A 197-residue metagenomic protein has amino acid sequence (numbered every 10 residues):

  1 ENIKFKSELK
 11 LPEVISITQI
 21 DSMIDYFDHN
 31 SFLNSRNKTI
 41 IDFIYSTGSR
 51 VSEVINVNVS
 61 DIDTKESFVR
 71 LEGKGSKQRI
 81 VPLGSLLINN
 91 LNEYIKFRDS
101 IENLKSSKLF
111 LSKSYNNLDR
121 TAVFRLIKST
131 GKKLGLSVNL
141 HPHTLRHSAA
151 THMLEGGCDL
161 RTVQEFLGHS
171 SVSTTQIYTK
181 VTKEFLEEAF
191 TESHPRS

Functional and structural regions predicted by a protein language model:
E1-S197: Conserved catalytic core of the tyrosine transesterase superfamily
